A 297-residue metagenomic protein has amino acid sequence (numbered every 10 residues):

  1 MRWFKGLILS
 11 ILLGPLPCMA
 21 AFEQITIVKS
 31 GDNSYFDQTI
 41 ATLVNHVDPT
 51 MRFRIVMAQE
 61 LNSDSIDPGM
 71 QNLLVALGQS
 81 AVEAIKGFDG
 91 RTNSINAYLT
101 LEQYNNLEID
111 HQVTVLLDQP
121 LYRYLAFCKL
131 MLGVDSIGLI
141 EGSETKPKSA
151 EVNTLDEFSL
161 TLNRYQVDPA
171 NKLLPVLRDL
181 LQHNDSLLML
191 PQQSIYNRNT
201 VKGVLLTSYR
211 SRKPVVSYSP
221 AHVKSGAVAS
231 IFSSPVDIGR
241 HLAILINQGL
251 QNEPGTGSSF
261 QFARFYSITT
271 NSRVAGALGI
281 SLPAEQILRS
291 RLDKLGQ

Functional and structural regions predicted by a protein language model:
M1-R2: N-terminal secretory signal peptides that target proteins for export/translocation
G6-P15: Bacterial N-terminal signal peptides
A20-Q297: Short hydrophobic alpha-helices and adjacent helix-cap/hinge residues
